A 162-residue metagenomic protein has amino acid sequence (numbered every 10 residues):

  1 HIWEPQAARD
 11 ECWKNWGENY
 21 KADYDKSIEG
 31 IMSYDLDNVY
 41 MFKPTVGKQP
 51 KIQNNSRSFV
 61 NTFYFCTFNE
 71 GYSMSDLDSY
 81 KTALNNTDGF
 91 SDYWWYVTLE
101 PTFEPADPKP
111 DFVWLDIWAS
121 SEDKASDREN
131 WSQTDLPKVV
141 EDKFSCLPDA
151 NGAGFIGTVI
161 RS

Functional and structural regions predicted by a protein language model:
I2-S162: Short S/T/G/P-rich N-terminal loop/turn motif that feeds into the first structured element of a domain
